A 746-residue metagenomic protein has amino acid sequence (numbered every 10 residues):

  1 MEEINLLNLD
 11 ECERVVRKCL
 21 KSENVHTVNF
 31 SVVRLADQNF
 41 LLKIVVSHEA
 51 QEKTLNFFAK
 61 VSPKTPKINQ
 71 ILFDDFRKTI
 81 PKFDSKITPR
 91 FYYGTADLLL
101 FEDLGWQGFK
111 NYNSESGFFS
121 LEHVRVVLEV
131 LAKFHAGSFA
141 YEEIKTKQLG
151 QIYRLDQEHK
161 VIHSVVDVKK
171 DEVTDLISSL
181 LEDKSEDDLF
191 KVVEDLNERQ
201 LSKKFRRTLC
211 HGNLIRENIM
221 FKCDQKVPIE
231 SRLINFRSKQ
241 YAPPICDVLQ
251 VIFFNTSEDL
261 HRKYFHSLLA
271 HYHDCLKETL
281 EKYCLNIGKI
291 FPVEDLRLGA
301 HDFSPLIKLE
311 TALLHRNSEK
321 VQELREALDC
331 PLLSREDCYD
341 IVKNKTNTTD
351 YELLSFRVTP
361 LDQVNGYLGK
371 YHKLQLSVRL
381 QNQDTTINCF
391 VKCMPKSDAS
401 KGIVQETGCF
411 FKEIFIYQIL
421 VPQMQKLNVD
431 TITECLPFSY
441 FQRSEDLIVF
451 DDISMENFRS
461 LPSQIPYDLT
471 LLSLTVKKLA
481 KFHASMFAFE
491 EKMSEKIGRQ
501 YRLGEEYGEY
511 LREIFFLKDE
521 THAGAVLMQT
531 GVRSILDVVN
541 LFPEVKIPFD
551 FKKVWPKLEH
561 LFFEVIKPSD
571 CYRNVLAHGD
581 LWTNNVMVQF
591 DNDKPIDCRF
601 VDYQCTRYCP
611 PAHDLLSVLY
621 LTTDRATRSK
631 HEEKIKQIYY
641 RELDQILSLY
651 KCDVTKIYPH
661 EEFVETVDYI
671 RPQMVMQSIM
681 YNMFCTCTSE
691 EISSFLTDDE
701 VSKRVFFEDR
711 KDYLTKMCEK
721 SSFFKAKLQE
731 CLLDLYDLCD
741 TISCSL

Functional and structural regions predicted by a protein language model:
M1-F30, C330-F356: Juxta-kinase regulatory segment immediately upstream of eukaryotic protein kinase catalytic domains
H26-L35, R90, N197-E198, L353-V364 (+1 more regions): Short amphipathic beta-strand and strand-loop transition segments with alternating hydrophobic
D37-A50, F190-P244, N365-L380, F390 (+1 more regions): Active-site acidic catalytic loop and adjacent metal/ATP-binding pocket of ATP-dependent phosphoryl transfer enzymes
V45-I162, P244, V358-V526, P611: Conserved ATP-binding subdomain of kinase catalytic cores across diverse folds
H48, E230, T256, L269 (+10 more regions): Plant-skewed but cross-kingdom recognition/interaction modules and surfaces
I71, S238-K282, L306-E323, F415 (+5 more regions): Active-site activation/catalytic loop segments of kinase-like enzymes and analogous catalytic loops in related
F109-H211, F221-K226, A327-D329, N457-H578 (+3 more regions): ATP-dependent phospho-/nucleotidyl transfer catalytic cores
L285, K289-P331, K656-H660, V664-L746: Helical subdomain adjoining the active site within ATP-dependent kinase catalytic cores
